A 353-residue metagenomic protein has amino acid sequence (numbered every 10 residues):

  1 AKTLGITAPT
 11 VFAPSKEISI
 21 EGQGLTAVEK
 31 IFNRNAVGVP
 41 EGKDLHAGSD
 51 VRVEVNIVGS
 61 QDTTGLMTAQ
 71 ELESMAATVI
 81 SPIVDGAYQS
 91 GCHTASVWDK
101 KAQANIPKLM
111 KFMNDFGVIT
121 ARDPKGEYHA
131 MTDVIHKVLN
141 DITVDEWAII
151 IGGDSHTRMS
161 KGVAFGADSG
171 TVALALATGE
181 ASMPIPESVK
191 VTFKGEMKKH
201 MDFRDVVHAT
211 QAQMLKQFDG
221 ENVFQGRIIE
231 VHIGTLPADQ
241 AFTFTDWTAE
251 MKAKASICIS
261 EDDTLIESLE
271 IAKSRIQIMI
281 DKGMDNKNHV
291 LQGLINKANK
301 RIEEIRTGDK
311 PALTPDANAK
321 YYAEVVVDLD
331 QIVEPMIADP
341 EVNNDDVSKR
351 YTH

Functional and structural regions predicted by a protein language model:
A1-H353: Fe-S-dependent hydro-lyases/dehydratases of central metabolism
